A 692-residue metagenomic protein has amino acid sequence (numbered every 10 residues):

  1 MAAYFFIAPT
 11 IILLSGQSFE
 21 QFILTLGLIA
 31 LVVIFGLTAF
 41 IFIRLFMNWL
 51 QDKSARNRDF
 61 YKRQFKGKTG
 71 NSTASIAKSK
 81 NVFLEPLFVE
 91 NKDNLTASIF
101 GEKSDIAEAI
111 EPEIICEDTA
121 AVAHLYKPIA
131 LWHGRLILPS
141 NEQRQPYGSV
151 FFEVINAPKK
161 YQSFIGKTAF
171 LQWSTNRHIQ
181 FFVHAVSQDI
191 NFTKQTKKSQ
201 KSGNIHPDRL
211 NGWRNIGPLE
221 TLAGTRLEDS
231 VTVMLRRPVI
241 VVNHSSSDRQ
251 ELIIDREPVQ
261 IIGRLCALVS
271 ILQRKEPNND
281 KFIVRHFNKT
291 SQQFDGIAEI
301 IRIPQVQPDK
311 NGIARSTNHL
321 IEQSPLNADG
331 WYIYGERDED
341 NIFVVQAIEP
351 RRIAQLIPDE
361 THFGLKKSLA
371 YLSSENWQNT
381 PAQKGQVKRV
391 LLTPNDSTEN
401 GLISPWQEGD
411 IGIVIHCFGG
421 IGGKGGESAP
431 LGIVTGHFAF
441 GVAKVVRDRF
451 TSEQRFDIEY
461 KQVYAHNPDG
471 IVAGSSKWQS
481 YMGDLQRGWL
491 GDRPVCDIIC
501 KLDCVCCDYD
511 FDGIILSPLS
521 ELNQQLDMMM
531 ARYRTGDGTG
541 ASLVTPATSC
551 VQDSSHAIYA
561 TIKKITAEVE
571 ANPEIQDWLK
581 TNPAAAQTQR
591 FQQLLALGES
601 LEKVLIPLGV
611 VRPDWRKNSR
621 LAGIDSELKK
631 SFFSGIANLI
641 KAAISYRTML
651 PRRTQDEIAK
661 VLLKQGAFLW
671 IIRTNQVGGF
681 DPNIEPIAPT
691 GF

Functional and structural regions predicted by a protein language model:
M1-T225, D229-S230: Extended, solvent-exposed polar beta/coil surface segments
I23-G27, K62, K66-K80, Q524 (+1 more regions): Long, compositionally biased intrinsically disordered regions
F35-I106, I271, R285-H286, T290-S368 (+4 more regions): Generic extreme N-terminal start-of-chain segments
V82, D105, E117-V183, I190-K197 (+9 more regions): Glycine-rich catalytic cores of cysteine/serine-nucleophile enzymes that process amide/ester linkages in cell-envelope
L95, L485-V604: Active-site nucleophile-His-acid catalytic modules used for acyl/amide transfer and hydrolysis across diverse enzymes
R135-P394, G409, A429-P430: Long, charge-dense tracts
L392-S404: A short, compositionally biased domain-edge/stem linker segment
